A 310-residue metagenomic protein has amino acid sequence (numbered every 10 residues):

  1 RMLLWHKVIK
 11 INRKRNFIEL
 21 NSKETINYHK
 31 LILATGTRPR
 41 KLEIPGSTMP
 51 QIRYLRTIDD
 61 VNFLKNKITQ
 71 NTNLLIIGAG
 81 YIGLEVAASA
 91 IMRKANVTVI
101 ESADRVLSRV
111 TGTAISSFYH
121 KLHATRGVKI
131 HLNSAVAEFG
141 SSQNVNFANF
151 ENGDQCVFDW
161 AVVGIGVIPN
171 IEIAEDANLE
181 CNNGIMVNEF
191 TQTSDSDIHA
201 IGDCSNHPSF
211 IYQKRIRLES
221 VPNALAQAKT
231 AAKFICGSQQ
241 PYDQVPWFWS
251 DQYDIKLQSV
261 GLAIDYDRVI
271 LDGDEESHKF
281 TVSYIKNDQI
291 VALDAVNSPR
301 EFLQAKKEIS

Functional and structural regions predicted by a protein language model:
R1-G46: A conserved beta-strand/loop capping segment in the N-terminal third of enzymes that catalyze redox or closely related
L3-I11, I18-E19, I26, M92-V187: A Rossmann-like FAD-binding core segment of flavoenzymes
L20, L33-A34, I76, F150 (+3 more regions): Redox-cofactor binding/interface segments in oxidoreductases and associated redox assembly factors
T35-R93: Glycine-rich dinucleotide-binding loop and its adjacent helix/turn
P39, S47, N188-H199, L262-V282: FAD-binding beta-loop-beta segment adjacent to the flavin cofactor pocket
T48-N71, Q143-N149, D154-K233: FAD-site-proximal beta/loop scaffold in flavoenzymes
D154-E180, I255-S310: C-terminal catalytic lobe of FAD-dependent flavoproteins
Q213-L218, N223, K233-I264: Active-site-proximal substrate-binding core of FAD-dependent oxidoreductases
